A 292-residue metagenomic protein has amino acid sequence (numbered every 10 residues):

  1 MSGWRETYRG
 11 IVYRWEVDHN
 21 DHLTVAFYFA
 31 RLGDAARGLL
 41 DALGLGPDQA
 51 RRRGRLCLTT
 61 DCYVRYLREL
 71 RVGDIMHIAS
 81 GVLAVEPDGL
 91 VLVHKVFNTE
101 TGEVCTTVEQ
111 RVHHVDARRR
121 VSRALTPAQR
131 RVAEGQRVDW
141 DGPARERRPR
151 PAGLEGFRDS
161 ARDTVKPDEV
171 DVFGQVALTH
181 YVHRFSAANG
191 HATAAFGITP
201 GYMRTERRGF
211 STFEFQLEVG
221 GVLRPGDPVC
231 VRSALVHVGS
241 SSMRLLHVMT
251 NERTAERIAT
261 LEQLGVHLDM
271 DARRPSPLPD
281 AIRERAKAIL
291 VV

Functional and structural regions predicted by a protein language model:
M1-G38, A42, D139-G201: Catalytic strand-loop segment that frames the active site of acyl-thioester-processing enzymes
S2-T7, G54, D61, G156-S160 (+2 more regions): Sequence-level motif detector for i,i+2 pairs with an aromatic at +2
G3-Y8, R65-I75, G81-R150, V219 (+2 more regions): HotDog/MaoC-like acyl-thioester-processing domains
A30-R31, Q49, L67-L70: Short secondary-structure boundary/capping segments within folded domains
G46: Catalytic adenosine-cofactor/nucleotide-binding cores of aminoacyl-tRNA synthetases and other
A50-R52, M203-R204: Gly/Ser-enriched beta-turn/beta-hairpin loop segments
G54-V72, R207-V222: Small beta-barrel nucleic-acid-binding modules, principally OB-folds
T164-L261: Structured core of small recognition/catalytic domains
